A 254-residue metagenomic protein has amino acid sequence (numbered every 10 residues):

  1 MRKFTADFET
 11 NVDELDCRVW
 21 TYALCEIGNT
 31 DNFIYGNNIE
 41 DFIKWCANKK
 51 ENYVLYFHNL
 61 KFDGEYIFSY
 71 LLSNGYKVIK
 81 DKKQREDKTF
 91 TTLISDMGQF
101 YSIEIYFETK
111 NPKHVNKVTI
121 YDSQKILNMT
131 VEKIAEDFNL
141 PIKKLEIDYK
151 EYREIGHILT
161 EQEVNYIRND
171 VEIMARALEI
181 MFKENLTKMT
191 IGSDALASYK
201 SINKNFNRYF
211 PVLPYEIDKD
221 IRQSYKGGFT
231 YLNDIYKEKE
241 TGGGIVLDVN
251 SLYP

Functional and structural regions predicted by a protein language model:
R2-F4, Y53-V54, K117, G243: The start of beta-strands in P-loop NTPase/AAA+ ATPase cores
R2-V12, G244-L247: Two-metal-ion RNase H-like nuclease active-site motif
A6-F8, I39-N48, G98-T109, K226-E240 (+1 more regions): Short alpha-helical segments and helix-capping/turn motifs at coil-helix boundaries
T10-V12, K61, K125, S251: Short, glycine/acidic-enriched loop or turn micro-motifs at the edges of active sites
E14, R153-P254: Common nucleic-acid-contacting/processivity interface regions adjacent to the catalytic cores of nucleic-acid enzymes
E14-F33: RNase H-like nuclease fold core
T30-L159, N165-N169: Conserved DEDDh/DEDDy metal-dependent 3′-5′ exonuclease domain
